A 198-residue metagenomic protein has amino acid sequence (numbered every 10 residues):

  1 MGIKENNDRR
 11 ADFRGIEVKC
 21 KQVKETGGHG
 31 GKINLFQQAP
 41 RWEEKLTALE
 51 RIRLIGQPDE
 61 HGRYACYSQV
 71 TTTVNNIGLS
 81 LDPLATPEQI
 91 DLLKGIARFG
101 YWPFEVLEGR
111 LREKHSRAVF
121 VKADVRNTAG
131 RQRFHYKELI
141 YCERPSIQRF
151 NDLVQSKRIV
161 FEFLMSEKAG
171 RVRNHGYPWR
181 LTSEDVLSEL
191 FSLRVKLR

Functional and structural regions predicted by a protein language model:
M1-R14, C20-R198: Nucleic-acid endonuclease domains
